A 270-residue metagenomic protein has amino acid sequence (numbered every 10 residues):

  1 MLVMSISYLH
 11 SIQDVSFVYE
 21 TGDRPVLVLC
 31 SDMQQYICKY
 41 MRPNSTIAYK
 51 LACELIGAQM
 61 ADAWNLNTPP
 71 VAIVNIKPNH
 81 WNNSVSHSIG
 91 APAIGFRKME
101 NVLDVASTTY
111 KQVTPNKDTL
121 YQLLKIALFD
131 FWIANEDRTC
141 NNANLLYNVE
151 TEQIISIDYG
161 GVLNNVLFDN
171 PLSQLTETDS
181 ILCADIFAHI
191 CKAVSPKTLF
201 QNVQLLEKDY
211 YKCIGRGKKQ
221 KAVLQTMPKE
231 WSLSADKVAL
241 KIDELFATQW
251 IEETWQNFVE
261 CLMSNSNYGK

Functional and structural regions predicted by a protein language model:
L2-V102, W132-E136: Conserved ATP-binding subdomain of kinase catalytic cores across diverse folds
Q13, Y19-D23, G90, L120-E136 (+1 more regions): A short, terminal or domain-edge coil/loop segment
D62-L66, I94, T119-L123, N170-L172 (+1 more regions): Glycine-rich loops and low-complexity Gly/Arg-rich segments that provide flexible linkers or classic glycine-based
A72-N75, R138-L145, A193-V194, N202-E207: A general structural signal for short secondary-structure boundary/capping elements
G95, E100-T109, Y121-L123: Ordered, amphipathic secondary-structure segments that act as subunit-interaction surfaces in large macromolecular
Y110-F168: Conserved kinase catalytic-core segment
I154-K270: C-terminal catalytic region of ATP-dependent kinase domains
